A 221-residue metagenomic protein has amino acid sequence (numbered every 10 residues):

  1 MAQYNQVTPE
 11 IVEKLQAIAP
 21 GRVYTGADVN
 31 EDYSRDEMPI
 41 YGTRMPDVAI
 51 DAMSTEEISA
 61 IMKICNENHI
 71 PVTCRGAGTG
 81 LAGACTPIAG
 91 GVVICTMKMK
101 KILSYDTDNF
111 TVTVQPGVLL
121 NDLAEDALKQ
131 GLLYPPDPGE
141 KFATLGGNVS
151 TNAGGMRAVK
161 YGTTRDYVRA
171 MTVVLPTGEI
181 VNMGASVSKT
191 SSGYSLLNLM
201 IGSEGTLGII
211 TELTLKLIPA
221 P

Functional and structural regions predicted by a protein language model:
M1-K63, T79-F110: N-terminal flexible segment immediately upstream of the FAD-binding catalytic core in FAD-dependent oxidoreductases
T25-A27, A52, C74, T96 (+3 more regions): Pocket-edge structural micro-motifs
T25-G26, R75, L123, D137: Residue-level detector of family-conserved "landmark" positions at structurally sensitive sites
N66-N68, R75-A77, A143, Y167: Short, basic and Ser/Thr-rich N-terminal targeting/leader segments
I70-P71, L133: Residue-level detector of anion-binding/catalytic polar loops
C74-G78, C85, T96, P116 (+1 more regions): Glycine-rich, histidine-containing beta strand-loop boundary motifs that form or position
K101-Y105, T111-P221: FAD-binding subdomain of flavoenzyme oxidoreductases
